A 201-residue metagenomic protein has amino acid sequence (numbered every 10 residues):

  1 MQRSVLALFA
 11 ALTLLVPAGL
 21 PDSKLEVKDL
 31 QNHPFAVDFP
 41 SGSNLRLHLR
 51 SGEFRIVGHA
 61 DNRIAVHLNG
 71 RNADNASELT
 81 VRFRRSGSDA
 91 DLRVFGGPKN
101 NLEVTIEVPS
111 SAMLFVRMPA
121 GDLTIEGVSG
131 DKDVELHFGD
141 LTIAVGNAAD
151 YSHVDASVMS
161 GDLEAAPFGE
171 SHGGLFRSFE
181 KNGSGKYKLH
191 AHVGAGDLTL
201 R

Functional and structural regions predicted by a protein language model:
Q2-R63, R71-D74, F95-E107, P167-K186: Short acidic/polar N-terminal linker immediately downstream of export determinants
E26-P40, D89, F95, E126-L136 (+1 more regions): Short, surface-exposed interaction patches in beta-rich subdomains that mediate adhesion/assembly near membranes
P34-A36, E53-G58, L79-R82, E103-E107 (+3 more regions): Short, T/G/N/S-enriched strand-turn elements that build extracellular solenoid repeat scaffolds
N44, R63-A65, E78, M113 (+2 more regions): Exposed beta-strand and adjacent loop surfaces of beta-rich binding modules that mediate intermolecular recognition
L49-S51, G58-N62, L68-N72, G96-P98 (+8 more regions): A mature extracytoplasmic/lumenal domain signature
A73-A76, S86-G87, M113: Short helix C-cap/helix-to-loop transition motifs enriched in small/turn-promoting residues
L79-G87, L92-G97: A glycine-rich, hydrophobic loop/mini-helix early in the fold
